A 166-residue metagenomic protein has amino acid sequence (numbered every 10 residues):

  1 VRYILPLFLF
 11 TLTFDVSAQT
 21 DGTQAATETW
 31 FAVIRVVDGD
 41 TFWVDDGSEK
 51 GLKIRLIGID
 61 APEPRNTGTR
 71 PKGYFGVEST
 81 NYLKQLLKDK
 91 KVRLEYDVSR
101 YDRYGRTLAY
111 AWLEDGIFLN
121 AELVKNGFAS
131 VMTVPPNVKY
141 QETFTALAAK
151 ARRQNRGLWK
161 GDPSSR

Functional and structural regions predicted by a protein language model:
R2-I4, T11-R166: Small beta-barrel nucleic-acid-binding modules, primarily SNase/OB-fold domains and secondarily Tudor-like barrels
